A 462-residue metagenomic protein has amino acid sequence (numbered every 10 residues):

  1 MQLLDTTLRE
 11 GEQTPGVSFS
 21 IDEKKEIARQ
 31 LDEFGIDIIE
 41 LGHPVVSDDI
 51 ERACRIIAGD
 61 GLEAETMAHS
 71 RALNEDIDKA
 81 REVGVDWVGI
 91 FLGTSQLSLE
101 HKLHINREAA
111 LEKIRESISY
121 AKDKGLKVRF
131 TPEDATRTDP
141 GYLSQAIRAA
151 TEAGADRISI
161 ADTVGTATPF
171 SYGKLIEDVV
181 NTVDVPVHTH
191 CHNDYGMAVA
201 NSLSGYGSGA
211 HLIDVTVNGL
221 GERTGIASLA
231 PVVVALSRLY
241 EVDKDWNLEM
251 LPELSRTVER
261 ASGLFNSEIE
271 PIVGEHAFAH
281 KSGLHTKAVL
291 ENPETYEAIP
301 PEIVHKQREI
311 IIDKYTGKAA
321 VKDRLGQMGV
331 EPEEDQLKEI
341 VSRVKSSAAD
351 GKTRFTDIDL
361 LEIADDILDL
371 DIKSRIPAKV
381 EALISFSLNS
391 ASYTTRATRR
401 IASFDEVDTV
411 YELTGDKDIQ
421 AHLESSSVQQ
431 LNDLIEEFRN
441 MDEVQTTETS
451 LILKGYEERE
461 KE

Functional and structural regions predicted by a protein language model:
M1, E241-A378: A mid-to-C-terminal "edge-of-domain" accessory segment
L3, E10-I39, A53-D60, N74-V187 (+1 more regions): Alpha/beta enzyme core
V17, H43, T66, S70 (+8 more regions): Hydrophobic alpha-helical scaffolding
D32-G35, A58-G61, G84, V88 (+11 more regions): Structural signal for hydrophobic packing residues in well-ordered secondary-structure cores of soluble enzyme domains
H43-S47, S70-N74, L92-Q96, P132-T136 (+4 more regions): Active-site-proximal loop/turn and secondary-structure-junction residues that shape catalytic pockets, frequently
A149, T182, T257, R324 (+4 more regions): Generic non-transmembrane alpha-helical segments
A167, S171-E291, T295: Catalytic alpha/beta core domains of metabolic enzymes, predominantly
I372-E462: A compositional/biophysical signature of low hydrophobicity enriched in polar/charged and small residues
